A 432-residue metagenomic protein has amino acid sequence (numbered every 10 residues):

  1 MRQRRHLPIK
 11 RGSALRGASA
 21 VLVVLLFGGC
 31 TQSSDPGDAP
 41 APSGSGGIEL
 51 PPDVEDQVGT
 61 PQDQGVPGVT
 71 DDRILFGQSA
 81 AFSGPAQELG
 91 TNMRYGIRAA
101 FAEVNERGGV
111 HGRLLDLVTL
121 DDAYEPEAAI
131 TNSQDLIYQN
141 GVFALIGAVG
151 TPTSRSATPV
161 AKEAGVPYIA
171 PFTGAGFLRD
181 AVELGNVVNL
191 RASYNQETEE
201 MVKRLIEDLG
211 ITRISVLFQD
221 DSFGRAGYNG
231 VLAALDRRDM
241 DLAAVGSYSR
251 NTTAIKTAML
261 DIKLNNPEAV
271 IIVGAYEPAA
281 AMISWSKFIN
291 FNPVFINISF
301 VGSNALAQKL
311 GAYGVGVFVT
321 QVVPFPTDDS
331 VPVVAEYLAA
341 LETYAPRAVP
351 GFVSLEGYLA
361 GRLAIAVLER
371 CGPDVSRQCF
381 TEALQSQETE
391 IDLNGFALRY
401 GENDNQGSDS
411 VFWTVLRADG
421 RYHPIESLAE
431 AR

Functional and structural regions predicted by a protein language model:
M1-G12: N-terminal secretory signal peptides that target proteins for export/translocation
L26-G29: C-terminal motif of bacterial Sec signal peptides marking the signal peptidase cleavage site
T31-S34: Bacterial signal peptide processing site
P36-G37, Q62, E88-Y95, E106-A181 (+2 more regions): Beta-alpha junction/loop-to-helix N-cap segments that form part of ligand/metal-binding clefts
P51-G96, L120-E127, V149-G150, L217-R225 (+2 more regions): Extracytoplasmic "Venus flytrap"
P61, G141-G246, V294-V319: Extracytoplasmic ligand/sensor domains, especially the bilobed periplasmic-binding protein
L184, I283-Y358, L416, G420-A431: Extracellular/periplasmic periplasmic-binding protein-like sensory domains
T343-S354, I365-Y422: Segments of small-molecule ligand-sensing domains
